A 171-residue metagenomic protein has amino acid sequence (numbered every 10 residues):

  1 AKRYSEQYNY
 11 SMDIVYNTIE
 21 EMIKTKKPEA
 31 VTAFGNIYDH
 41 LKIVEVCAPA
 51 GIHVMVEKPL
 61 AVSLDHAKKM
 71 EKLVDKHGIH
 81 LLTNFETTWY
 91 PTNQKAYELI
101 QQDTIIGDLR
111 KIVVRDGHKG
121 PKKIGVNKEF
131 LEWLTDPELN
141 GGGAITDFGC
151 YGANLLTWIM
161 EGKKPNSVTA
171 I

Functional and structural regions predicted by a protein language model:
A1-Y8: NAD(P)-binding Rossmann-fold cofactor-contacting core
R3, E21, A30, K42 (+5 more regions): Alpha-helical elements of Rossmann-like donor-binding domains used by nucleotide-donor carbohydrate transfer enzymes
Y8-L73: Beta-loop-alpha module in the N-terminal Rossmann-like domain of NAD(P)-dependent dehydrogenases, especially those
M12, G51, G78, G107-L109 (+1 more regions): A general structural motif
V15, H40, H66, F85 (+2 more regions): Conserved donor sugar-nucleotide recognition element shared by glycan-biosynthetic enzymes
K58-P59, F85-T87, D116: Short strand-turn motif at the edge of the Rossmann-like AdoMet-binding core
K69-T87, D108-R110: Rossmann-fold dehydrogenase core element
Y90-I171: Predominantly a Rossmann-like dinucleotide-binding segment in NAD(P)-dependent oxidoreductases
